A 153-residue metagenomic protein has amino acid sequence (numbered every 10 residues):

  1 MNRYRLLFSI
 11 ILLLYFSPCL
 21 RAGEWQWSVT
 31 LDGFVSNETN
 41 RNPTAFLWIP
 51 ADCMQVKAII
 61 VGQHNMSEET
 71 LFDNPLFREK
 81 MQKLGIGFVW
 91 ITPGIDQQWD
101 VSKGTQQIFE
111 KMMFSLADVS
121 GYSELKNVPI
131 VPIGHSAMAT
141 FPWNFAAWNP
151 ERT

Functional and structural regions predicted by a protein language model:
M1-F8: Bacterial N-terminal signal peptides that target proteins for export
F8-Y15: Bacterial N-terminal signal peptides
L20-I59, I130-I133, A137-N144: A domain-start/cap signature at the N-terminus of enzymes
F46-I49, N74-L76, D118-S120: A generic local structural motif
A51-V56, D100-T140, A147-R152: Gly/Ser-rich "nucleophile elbow"/oxyanion-hole loop immediately N-terminal to the catalytic nucleophile in hydrolases
C53-K57, G62-W99: Short substrate-entry loop that stabilizes the transition state in hydrolases
I59-Q63, G87-T92, P129-G134, P142 (+1 more regions): Structural recognition of the beta-strand scaffold that forms the well-ordered cores of secreted hydrolase catalytic
R78-K83, F145-R152: Short, surface-exposed basic-aromatic patches at helix termini and helix-loop junctions that form
